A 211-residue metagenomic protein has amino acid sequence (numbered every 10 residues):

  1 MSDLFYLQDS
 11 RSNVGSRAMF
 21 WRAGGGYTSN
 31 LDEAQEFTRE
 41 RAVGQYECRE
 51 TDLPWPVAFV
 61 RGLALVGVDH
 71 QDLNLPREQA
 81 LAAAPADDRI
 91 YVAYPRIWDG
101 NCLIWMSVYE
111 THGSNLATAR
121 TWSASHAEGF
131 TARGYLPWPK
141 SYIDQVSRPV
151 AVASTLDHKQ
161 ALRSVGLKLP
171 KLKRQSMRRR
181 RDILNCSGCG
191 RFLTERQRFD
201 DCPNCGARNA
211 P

Functional and structural regions predicted by a protein language model:
M1-D9, Q160-G166: SH3-family beta-barrel domains
D3-S29, D88-N115: Short aromatic-glycine-(Arg/Gly/Cys) micro-motifs in beta-strand/loop hairpins
N13-V68, R89: Structured alpha/beta reader/binder surfaces that contact nucleic acids or chromatin modification marks
G26-L53, V108-D144: A short, charged, amphipathic alpha-helix used as a generic interaction element across diverse proteins
Q45-N74, E128-M177: Short, mixed-charge low-complexity intrinsically disordered segments
R180-C186, R198-F199: Residues immediately within or flanking Cys/His clusters that coordinate Zn2+ in small zinc-binding modules
N185-R191, P203-A207: Short, cysteine/histidine-rich loop/knuckle motifs that typically chelate Zn2+
R196-A210: Cysteine-rich micro-motifs
